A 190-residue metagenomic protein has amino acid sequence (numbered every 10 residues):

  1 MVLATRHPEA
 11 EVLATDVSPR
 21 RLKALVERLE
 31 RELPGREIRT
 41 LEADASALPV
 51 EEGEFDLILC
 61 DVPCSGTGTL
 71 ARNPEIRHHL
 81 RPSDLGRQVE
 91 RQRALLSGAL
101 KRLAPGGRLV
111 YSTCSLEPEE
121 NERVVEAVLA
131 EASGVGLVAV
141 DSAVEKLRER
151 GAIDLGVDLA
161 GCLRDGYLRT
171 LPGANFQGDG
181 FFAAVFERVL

Functional and structural regions predicted by a protein language model:
M1-L190: S-adenosylmethionine
